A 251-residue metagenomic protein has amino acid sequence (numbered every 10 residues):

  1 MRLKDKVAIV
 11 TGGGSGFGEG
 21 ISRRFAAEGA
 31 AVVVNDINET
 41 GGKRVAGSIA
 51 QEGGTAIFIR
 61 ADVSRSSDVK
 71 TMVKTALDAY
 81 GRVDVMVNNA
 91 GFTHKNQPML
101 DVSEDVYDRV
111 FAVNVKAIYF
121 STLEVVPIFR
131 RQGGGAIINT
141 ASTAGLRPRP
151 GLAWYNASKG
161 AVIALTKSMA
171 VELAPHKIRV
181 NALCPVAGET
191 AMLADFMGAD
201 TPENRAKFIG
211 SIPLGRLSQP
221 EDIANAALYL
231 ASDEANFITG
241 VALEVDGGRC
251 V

Functional and structural regions predicted by a protein language model:
L3-V32: Canonical Rossmann dinucleotide-binding motif of NAD(H)/NADP(H)-dependent dehydrogenases/reductases, specifically
T93-N96, R147, L228, T239-V251: Short C-terminal tail/terminal secondary-structure segment of NAD(P)H-dependent dehydrogenase/reductase domains
Q97-M99, S103-R109, N204, F208: Substrate-binding pocket helix/loop in short-chain dehydrogenase/reductase
T122, S158, T166: Active-site helix of classical SDR
P127, V171-P175, N236: Alpha-helical segment proximal to the catalytic Tyr-Lys
S142: Residue(s) in the substrate-gating loop at a strand-loop-helix junction that position the organic substrate next
A182, A206-E234, I238, V245-G247: C-terminal helical subdomain
